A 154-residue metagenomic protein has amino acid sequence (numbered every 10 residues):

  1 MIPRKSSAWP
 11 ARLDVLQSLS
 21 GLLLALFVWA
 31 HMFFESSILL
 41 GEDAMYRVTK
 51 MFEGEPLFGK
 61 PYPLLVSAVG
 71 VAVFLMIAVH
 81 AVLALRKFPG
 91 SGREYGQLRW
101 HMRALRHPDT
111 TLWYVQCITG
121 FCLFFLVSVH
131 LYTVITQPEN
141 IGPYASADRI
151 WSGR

Functional and structural regions predicted by a protein language model:
M1-R154: Membrane-embedded alpha-helical bundles that constitute the cytochrome b-like, heme-associated redox core of multi-pass
